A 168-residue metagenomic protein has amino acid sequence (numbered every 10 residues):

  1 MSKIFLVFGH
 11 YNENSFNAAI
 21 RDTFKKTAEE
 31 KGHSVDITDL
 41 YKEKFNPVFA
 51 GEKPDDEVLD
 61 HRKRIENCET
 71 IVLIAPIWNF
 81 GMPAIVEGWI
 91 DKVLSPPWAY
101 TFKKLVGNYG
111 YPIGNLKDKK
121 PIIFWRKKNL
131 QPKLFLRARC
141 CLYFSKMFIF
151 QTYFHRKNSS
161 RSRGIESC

Functional and structural regions predicted by a protein language model:
M1-K103: N-terminal beta1-alpha1-beta2 submodule of the flavodoxin-like/Rossmannoid cofactor-binding fold
K44, I122-W125: Short, basic/glycine-rich phosphate-binding loops at helix/coil junctions that contact nucleotide phosphates
I71, P121-I122: Short, well-ordered beta-strand core segments
W78-F80, N129-L130, S167: Short, catalytically relevant binding-site loops at active-site mouths
I90-D91, W125-C140: Short, electropositive alpha-helical surface patch
V106-Y109: Alpha-helical scaffolding within the catalytic cores of extracellular/periplasmic polymer-degrading hydrolases
P112-D118, Y153: Short, conserved loop/helix-junction motifs that constitute active-site signature segments in enzyme catalytic cores
K133-C168: Glycine-rich phosphate/pyrophosphate-binding loop and the adjoining helix
